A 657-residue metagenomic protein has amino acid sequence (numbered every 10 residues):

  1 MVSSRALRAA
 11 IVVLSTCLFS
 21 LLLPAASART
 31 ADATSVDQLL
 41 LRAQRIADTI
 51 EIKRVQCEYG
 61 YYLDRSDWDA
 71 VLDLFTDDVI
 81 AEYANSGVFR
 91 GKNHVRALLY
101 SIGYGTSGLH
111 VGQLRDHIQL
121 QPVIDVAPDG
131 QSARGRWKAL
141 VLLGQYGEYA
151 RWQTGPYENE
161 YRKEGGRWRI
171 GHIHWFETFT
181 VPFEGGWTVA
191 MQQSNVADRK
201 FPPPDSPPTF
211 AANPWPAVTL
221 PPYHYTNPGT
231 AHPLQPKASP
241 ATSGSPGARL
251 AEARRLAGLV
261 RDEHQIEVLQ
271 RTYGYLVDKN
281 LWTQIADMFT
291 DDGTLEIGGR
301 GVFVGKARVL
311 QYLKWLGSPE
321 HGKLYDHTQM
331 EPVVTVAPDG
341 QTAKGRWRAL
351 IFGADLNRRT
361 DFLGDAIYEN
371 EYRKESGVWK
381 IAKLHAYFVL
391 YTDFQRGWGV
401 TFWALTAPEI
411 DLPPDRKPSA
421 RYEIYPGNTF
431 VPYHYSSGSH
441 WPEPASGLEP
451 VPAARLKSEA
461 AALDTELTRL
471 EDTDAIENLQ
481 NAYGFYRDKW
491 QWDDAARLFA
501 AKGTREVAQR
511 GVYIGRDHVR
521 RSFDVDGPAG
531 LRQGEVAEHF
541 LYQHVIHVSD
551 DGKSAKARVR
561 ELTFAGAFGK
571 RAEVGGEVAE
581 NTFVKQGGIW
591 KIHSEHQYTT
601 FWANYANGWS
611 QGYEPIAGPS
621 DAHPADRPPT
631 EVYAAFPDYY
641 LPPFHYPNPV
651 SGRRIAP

Functional and structural regions predicted by a protein language model:
M1-R8: N-terminal secretory signal peptides that target proteins for export/translocation
A10-L22: Bacterial N-terminal signal peptides
R29-Y61, R65, D73, Y223-Y275 (+5 more regions): Short, low-complexity N-terminal intrinsically disordered segments enriched in polar/charged residues
W68-A139, W282-I351, W492-A565: A solvent-exposed, acidic/Ser-Thr-rich amphipathic alpha-helical stretch
I118-Q119, W152-Y157, H327-Q329, F362-Y368 (+2 more regions): Short, surface-exposed coil-to-beta transition loops
S132-R134, T154-Q193, T342-K344, D365-P408 (+3 more regions): Short beta-strand edge/turn micro-motifs at domain boundaries
V141-R151, T180, H321, I351-F362 (+3 more regions): Short, cysteine-centered beta-strand-loop-beta hairpins and adjacent loop/turn segments enriched in charged/polar
T178-T180, W187-G247, V389-Y391, G399-K457 (+2 more regions): A hydrophobic membrane-anchoring alpha-helix module
